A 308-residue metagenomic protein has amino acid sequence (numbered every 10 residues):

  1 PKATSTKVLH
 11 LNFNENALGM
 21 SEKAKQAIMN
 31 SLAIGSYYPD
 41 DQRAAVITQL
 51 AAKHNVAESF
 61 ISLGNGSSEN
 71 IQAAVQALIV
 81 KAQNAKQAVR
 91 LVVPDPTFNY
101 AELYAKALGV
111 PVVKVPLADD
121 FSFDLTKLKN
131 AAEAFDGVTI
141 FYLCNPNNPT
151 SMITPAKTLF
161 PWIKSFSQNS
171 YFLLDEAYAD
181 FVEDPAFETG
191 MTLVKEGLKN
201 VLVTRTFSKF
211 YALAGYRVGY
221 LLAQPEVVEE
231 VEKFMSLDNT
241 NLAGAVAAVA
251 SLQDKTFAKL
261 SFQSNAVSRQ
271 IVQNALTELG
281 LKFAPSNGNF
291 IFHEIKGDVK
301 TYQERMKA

Functional and structural regions predicted by a protein language model:
P1-Y37, A52, G137: N-terminal "arm"/small-domain region of PLP-dependent enzymes with the aminotransferase-like
S36-P39, R43-R90: Phosphate-binding glycine-rich loop
G66-K81, P155, D175-E183, F187 (+1 more regions): Glycine/small-residue-rich loop that forms an oxyanion/phosphate-binding "nest" at active or ligand-binding sites
A77-L143: PLP-dependent aminotransferase-like
D119-D184: Active-site phosphate-binding strand-loop segment of PLP-dependent enzymes
N200-A284: PLP-dependent aminotransferase class I/II
A266, E278-K307: Conserved PLP-binding catalytic core of the aspartate aminotransferase-like
